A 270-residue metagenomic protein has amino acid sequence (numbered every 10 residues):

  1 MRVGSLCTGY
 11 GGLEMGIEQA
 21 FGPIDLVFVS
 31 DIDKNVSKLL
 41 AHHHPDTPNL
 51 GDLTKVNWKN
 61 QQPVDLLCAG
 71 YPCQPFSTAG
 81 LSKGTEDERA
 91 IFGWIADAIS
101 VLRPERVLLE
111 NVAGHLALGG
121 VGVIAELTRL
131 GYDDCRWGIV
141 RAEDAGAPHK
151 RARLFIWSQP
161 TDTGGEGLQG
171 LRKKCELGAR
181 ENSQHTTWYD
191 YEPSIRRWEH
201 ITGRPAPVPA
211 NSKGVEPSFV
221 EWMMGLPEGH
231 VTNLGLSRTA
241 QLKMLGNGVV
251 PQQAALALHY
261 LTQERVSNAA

Functional and structural regions predicted by a protein language model:
M1-V3: Extreme N-terminal starter segment of soluble prokaryotic enzymes
L6-G11: Class I SAM-dependent methyltransferase "Motif I" SAM/SAH-binding loop
G16-D25, H43: A short, Lys/Arg-enriched amphipathic alpha-helix followed by its capping loop at the start of a domain
D33: Conserved SAM/SAH-binding beta-strand->alpha-helix loop
L40: Conserved SAM-binding loop
D46-D52: Conserved SAM-binding strand-loop segment of SAM-dependent methyltransferases
V56-L66, Y71-T232: Class I S-adenosyl-L-methionine
